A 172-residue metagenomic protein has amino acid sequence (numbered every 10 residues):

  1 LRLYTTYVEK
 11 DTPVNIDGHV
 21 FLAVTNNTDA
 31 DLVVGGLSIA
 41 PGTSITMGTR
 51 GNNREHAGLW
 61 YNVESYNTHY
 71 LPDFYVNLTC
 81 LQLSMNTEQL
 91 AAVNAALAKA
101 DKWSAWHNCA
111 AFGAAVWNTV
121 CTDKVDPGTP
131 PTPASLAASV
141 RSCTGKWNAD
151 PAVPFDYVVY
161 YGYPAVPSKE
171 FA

Functional and structural regions predicted by a protein language model:
L1-N77, W103: Glycine-rich catalytic cores of cysteine/serine-nucleophile enzymes that process amide/ester linkages in cell-envelope
E9, E55, E64, Q82 (+2 more regions): Glutamate identity and glutamate-enriched acidic tracts
N53, L83-T87, P130-A134: Low-complexity, intrinsically disordered regions enriched in charged/polar residues
P72-A92: A structural motif
A91-A172: Activation targets extended, charge/polar-rich intrinsically disordered C-terminal tails
